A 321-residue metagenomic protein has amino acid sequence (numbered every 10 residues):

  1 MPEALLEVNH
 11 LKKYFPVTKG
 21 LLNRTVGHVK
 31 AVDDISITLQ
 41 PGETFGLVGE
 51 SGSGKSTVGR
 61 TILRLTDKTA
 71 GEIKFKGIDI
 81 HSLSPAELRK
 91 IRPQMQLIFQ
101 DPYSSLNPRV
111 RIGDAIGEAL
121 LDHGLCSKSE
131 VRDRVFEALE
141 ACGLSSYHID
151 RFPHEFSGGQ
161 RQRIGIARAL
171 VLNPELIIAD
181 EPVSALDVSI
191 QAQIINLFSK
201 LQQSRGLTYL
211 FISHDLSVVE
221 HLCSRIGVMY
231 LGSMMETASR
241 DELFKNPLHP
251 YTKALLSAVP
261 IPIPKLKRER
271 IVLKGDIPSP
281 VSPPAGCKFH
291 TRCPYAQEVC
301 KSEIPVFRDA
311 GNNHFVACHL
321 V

Functional and structural regions predicted by a protein language model:
P2-A4, T18-N23, T237-V321: Short catalytic/signature loops enriched in Gly
L22-T25, I80-Q96, D122, E242-P247 (+1 more regions): ABC ATPase NBD coupling module
G71-D79: Conserved ABC transporter NBD signature motif
D79, E130-Y147, K253-S257: Conserved ABC ATPase "signature" region
F152-F156, Q160: Conserved ABC ATPase signature
V171-E175: A short, proline-enriched helix->beta-strand linker immediately N-terminal to the Walker B motif in ABC-type P-loop
I178, P182, L186, I190-R268: P-loop NTP-binding/switch modules centered on Walker-like glycine-rich loops
